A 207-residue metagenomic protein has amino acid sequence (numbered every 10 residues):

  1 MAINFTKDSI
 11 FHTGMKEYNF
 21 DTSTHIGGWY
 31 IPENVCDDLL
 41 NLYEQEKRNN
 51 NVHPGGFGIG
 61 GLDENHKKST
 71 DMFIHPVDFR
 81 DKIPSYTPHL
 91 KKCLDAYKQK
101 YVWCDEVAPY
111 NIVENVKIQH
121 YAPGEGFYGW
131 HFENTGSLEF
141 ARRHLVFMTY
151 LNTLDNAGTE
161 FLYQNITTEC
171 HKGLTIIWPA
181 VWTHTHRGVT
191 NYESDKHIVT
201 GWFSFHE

Functional and structural regions predicted by a protein language model:
A2-Y110, N115: Non-heme Fe(II)/2-oxoglutarate
H89-E207: Catalytic core of non-heme Fe(II) oxygenases with the double-stranded beta-helix
